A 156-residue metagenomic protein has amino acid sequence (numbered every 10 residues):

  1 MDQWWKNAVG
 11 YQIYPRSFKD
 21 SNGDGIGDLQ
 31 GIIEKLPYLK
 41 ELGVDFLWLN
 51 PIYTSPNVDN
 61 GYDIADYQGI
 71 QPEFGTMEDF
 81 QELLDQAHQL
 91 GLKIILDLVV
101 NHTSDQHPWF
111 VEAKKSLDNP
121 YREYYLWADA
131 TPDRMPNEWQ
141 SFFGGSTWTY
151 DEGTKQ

Functional and structural regions predicted by a protein language model:
D2-Q156: Acidic/aromatic-lined carbohydrate-recognition and catalytic surfaces of CAZymes acting on diverse glycans
